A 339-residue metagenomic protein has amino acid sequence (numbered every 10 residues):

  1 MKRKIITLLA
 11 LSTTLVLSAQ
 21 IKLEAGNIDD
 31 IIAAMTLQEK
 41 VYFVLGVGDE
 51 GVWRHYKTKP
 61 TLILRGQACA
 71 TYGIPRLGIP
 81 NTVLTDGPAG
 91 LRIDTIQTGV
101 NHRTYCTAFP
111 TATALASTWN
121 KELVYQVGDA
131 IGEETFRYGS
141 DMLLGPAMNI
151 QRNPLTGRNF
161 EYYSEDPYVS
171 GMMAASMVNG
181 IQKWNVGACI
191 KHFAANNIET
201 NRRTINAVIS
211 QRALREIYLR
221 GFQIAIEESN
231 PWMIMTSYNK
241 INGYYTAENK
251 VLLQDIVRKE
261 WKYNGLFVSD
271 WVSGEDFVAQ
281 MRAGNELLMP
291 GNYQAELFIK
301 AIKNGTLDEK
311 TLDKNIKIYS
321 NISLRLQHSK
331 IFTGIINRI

Functional and structural regions predicted by a protein language model:
M1-A25: Bacterial Sec-dependent N-terminal signal peptides
A19-I339: Glycoside hydrolase catalytic-domain context in secreted enzymes
